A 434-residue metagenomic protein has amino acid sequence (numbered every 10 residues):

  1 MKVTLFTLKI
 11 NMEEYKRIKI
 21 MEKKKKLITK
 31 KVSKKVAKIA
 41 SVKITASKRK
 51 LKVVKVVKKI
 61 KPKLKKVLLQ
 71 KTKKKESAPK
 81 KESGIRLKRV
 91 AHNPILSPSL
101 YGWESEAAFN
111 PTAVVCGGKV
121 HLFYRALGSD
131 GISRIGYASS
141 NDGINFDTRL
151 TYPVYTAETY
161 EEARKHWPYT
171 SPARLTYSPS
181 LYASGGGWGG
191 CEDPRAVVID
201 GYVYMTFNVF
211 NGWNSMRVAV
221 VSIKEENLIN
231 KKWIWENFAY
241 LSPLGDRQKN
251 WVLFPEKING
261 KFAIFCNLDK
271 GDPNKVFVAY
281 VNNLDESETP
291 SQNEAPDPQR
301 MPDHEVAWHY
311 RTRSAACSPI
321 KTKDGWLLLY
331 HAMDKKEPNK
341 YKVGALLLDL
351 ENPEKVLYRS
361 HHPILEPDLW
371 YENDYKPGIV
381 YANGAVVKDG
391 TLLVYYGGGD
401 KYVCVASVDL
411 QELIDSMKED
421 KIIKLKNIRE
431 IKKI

Functional and structural regions predicted by a protein language model:
L5-T7, M12-A78: Polybasic, lysine-enriched low-complexity intrinsically disordered terminal tails
K73-E106, N110-G189, V197-V252, E256-R311 (+3 more regions): Beta-rich carbohydrate-recognition and catalytic domains
P194, W251-E256, A316-S318, A382-V387: Beta-rich, blade/repeat-based domains predominating in secreted/periplasmic proteins but also intracellular
